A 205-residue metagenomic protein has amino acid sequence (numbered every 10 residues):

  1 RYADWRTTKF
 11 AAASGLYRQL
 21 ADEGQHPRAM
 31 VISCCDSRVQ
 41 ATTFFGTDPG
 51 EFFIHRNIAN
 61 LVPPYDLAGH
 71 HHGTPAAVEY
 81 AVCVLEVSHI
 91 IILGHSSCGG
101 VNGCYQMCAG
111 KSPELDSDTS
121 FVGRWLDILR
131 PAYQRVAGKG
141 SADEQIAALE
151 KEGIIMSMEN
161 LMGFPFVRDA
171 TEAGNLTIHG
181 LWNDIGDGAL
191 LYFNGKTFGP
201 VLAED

Functional and structural regions predicted by a protein language model:
R1-P27, N60-S88, G99-D205: Divalent-metal-activated hydrolytic enzyme cores
Q25-T42: Conserved H-X4-D acyltransferase segment
I32-C34, R56, L93-H95, H179-D184: Short beta-strand segments
D36-R38, H95-G100: Gly/Ser/Thr-rich loops at beta-strand to alpha-helix junctions that form or flank small-molecule/cofactor-binding
S37-L61: Catalytic core of membrane glycerolipid acyltransferases/transacylases, capturing the structured, soluble-facing
